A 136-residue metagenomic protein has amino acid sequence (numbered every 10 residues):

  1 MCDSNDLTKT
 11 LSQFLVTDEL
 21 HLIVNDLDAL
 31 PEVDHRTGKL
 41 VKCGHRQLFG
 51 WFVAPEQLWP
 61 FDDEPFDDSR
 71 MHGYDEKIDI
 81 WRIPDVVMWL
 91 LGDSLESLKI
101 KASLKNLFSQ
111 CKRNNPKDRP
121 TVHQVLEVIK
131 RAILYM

Functional and structural regions predicted by a protein language model:
C2-D68: Activation segment/activation loop of eukaryotic-type protein kinase catalytic domains
D18, N25-A29, T37, D62 (+1 more regions): Helical subdomain adjoining the active site within ATP-dependent kinase catalytic cores
